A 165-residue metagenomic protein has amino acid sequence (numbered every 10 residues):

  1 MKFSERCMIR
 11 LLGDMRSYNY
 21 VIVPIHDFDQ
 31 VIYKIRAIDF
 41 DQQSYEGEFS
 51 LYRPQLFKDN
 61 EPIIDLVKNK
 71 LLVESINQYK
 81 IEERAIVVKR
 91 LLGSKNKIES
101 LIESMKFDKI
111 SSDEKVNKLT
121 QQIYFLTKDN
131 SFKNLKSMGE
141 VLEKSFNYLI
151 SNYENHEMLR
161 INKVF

Functional and structural regions predicted by a protein language model:
M1-Q42: Active-site acidic catalytic loop and adjacent metal/ATP-binding pocket of ATP-dependent phosphoryl transfer enzymes
D27-F165: C-terminal catalytic region of ATP-dependent kinase domains
